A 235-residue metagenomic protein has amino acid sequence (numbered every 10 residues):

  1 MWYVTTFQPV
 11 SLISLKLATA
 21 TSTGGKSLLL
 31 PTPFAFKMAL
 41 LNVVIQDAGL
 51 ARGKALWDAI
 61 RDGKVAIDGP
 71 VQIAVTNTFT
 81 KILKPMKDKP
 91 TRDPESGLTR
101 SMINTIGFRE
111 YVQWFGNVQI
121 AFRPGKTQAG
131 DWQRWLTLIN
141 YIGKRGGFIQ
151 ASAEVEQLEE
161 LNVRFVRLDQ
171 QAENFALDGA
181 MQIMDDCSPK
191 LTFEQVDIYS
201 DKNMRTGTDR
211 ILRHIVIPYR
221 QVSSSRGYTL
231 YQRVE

Functional and structural regions predicted by a protein language model:
M1-G53: N-terminal ordered "arm"
R52-E235: Internal, well-folded beta-alpha domain core
